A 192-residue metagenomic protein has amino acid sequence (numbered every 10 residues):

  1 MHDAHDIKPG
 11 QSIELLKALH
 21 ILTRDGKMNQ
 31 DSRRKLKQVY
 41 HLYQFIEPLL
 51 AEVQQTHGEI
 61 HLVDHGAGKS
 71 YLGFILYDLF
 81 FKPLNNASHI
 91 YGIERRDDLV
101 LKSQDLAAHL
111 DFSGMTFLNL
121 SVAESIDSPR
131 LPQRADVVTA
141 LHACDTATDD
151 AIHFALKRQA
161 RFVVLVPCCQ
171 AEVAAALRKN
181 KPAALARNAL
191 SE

Functional and structural regions predicted by a protein language model:
M1-A18, D25, D31-R33, Y40 (+2 more regions): Class I S-adenosyl-L-methionine
Q38-G58: Conserved alpha-helix/loop element of class I SAM-dependent methyltransferases that forms part of the SAM/SAH-binding
G58-G68: Conserved class I S-adenosyl-L-methionine
E59, A87, R134-A135: Phosphate-coordination loops involved in phosphoryl transfer and adenosine-cofactor binding
G66-S70, C169-A171: Short glycine-enriched loops at secondary-structure junctions
K69-N85: Conserved SAM-binding loop of SAM-dependent methyltransferases across substrates and taxa, primarily the Class I
K82-N86, H109-F112: Short helix-capping segments at alpha-helix termini
H89-E94: Conserved SAM-binding motif I beta-strand of class I
